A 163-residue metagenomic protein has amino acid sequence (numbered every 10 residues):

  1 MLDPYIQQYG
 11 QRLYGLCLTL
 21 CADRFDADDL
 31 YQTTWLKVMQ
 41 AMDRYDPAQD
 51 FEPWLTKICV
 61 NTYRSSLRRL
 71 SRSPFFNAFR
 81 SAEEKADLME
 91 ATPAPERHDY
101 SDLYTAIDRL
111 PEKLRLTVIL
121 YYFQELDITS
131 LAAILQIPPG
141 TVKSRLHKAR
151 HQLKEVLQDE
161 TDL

Functional and structural regions predicted by a protein language model:
M1-G15, D28, R109: A short, charge-rich alpha-helical start-of-domain segment used by transcription regulators
Y9-G10, T19-L20, I119-L126, Q136: Short helix-capping/turn signature of helix-turn-helix
G15, D29-L36, Q49-N61: Structural recognition of an alpha-helix C-terminal capping motif at a helix-to-coil junction
W35-D50, R69-L70: Sigma70-family region 2
R44, V60-A78, K148: Arg/Lys-rich amphipathic alpha helix in sigma70-family domain 2
R68, S144, R150-L163: Short, Lys/Arg-enriched C-terminal cap helix and immediately downstream tail that follows
S73-Y100, I107, D127: Internal acidic/polar
D108-L116, Q124-T141, Q152-E155: Helix-turn-helix DNA-binding module
